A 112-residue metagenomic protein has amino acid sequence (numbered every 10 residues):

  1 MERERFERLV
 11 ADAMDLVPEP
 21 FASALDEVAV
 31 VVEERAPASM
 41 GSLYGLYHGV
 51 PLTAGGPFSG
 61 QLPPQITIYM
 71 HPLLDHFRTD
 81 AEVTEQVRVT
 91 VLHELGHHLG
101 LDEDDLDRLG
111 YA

Functional and structural regions predicted by a protein language model:
M1-Q86, H98, D104-D107, A112: Active-site rim/adjacent substrate-binding subdomains
Q86-E94: Short alpha-helical catalytic segment bearing the HExxH-like zincin motif of zinc-dependent metalloproteases
